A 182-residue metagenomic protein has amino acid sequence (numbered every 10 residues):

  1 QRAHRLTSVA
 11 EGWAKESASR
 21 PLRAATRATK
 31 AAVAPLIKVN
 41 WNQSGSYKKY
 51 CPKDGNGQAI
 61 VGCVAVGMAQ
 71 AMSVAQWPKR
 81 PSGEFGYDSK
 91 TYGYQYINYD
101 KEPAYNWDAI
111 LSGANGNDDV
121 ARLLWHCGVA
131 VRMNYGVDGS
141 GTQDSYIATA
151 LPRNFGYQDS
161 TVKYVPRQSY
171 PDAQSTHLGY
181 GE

Functional and structural regions predicted by a protein language model:
Q1-D159: Active-site-adjacent structural elements in enzyme catalytic domains
T149, R153-E182: Active-site-adjacent substructure of cysteine-protease-like catalytic cores
